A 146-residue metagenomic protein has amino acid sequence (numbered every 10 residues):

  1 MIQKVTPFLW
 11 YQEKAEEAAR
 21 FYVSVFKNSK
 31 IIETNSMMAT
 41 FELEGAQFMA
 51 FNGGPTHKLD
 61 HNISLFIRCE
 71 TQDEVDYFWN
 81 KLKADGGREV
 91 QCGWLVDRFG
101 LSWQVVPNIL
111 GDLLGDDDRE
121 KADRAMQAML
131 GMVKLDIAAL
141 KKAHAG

Functional and structural regions predicted by a protein language model:
M1-R20, V25-I32, S64-L65, I109-G146: N-terminal beta-strand motif that seeds the catalytic metal site of vicinal oxygen chelate
T6, S36-M37, V90-C92: Short loop/turn microsegments at loop-to-beta-strand junctions
P7, Y22, F41, L82 (+2 more regions): Terminal peptide-recognition signature
W10-Q12, E44, R68-E70: Solvent-exposed residues in well-ordered beta-strands and their adjoining turns, especially edge/terminal strands
A15-E16, V25, L65-G111, D116 (+2 more regions): Vicinal oxygen chelate
E17-A19, F51, D60, V75-Y77: Short acidic, gly/pro-rich beta-turn/loop elements at beta-sheet edges and active-site/ligand-binding grooves
S29-D60, W103-N108: Conserved short beta-strand elements that form part of the metal-binding/catalytic scaffold of enzyme active sites
